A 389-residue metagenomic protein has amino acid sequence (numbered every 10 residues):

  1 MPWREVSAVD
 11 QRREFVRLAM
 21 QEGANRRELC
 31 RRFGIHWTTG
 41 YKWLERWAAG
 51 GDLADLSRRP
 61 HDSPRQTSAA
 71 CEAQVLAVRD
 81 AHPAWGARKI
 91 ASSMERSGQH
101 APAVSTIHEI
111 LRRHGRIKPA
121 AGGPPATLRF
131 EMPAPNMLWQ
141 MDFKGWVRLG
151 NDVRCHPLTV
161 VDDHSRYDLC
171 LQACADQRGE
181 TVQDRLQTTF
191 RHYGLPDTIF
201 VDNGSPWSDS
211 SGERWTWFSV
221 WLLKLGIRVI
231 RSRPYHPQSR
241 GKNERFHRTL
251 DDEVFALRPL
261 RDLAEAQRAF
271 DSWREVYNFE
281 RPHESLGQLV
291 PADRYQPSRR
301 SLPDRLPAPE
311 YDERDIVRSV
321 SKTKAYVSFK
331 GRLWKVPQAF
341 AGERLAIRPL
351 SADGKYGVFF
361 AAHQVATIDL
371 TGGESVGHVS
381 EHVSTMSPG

Functional and structural regions predicted by a protein language model:
M1-E14, H61-A69: Short, Lys/Arg-enriched anionic-surface-contact patches
S7-A24, E72-A81: Short, amphipathic alpha-helical "recognition" segments used to contact nucleic acids or chromatin
F15, L29, G40, Q74-V75 (+14 more regions): Mobile genetic element proteins and their domesticated derivatives, centered on retroelements and DNA transposons
E45, G51-V147, T216-S219, V290-R300: Basic, flexible linker segments flanking DNA-binding modules in nucleic acid-interacting mobile-element proteins
H100, S105, L111-Y167, A175 (+4 more regions): Mobile-element integrase/transposase regions, centering on the N-terminal DNA-binding/Zn-coordinating module
Q177, L186, F190-S211, R233-Y235 (+2 more regions): Acidic/histidine-rich, metal-coordinating catalytic segments
S211, F218-D304, A346, S351: Charged alpha-helix within mobile-element recombinases
N278-G389: C-terminal, beta-rich DNA-binding module of retroviral/retroelements integrases
